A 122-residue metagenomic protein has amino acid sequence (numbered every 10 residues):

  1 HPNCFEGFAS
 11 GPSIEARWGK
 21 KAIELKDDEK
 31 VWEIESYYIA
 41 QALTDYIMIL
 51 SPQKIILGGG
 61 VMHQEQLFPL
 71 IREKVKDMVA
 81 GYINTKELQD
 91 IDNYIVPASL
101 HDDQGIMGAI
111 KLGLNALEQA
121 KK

Functional and structural regions predicted by a protein language model:
H1-K122: ATP-binding/phosphotransfer module of carbohydrate and carboxylate kinases, centering on a glycine-rich
